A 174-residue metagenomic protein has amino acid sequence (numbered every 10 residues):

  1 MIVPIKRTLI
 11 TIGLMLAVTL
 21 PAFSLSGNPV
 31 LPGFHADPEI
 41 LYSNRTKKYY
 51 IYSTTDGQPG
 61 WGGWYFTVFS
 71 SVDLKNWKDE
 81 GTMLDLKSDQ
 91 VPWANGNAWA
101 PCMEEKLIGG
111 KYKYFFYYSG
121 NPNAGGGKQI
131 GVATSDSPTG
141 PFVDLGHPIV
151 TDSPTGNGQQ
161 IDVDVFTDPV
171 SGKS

Functional and structural regions predicted by a protein language model:
M1-I12: Bacterial N-terminal signal peptides that target proteins for export
T11-P21: Bacterial N-terminal signal peptides
F23-S174: Carbohydrate-active catalytic/glycan-binding domains of CAZyme proteins, especially the secreted or lumenal ectodomains
